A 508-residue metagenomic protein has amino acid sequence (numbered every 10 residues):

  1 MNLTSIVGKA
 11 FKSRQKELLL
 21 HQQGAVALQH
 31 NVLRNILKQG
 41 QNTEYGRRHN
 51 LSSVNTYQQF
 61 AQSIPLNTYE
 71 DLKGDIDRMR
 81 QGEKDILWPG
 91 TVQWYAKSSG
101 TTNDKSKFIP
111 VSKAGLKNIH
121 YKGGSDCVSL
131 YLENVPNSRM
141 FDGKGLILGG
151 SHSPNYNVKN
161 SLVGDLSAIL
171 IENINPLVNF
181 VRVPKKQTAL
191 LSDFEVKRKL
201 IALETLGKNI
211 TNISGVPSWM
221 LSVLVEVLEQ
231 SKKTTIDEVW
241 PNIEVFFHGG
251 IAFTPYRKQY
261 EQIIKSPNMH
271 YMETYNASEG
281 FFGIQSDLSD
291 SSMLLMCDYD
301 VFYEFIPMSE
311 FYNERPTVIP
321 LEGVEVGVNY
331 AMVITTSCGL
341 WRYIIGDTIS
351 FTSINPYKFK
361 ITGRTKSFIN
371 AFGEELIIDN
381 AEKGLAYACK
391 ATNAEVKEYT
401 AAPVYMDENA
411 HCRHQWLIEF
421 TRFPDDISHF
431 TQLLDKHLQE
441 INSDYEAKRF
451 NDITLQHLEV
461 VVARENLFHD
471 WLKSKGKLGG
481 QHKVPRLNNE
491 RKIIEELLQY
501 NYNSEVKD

Functional and structural regions predicted by a protein language model:
M1-S52, F60-N67, D75-R78, G82 (+1 more regions): Active-site glycine/GP-rich loop and adjacent strand/helix microenvironment that borders small-molecule binding pockets
A27, N31-Y95, S106-V111, N118 (+2 more regions): Active-site diphosphate/adenylate-binding microenvironment
K84-D85, D104-G115, E238, V245 (+1 more regions): Non-catalytic, beta-rich accessory domains that mediate macromolecular interactions or localization
A96-T102: Conserved helicase ATPase motor motifs in RecA-like P-loop NTPase domains
K105, F141-G143, N242-I243, M269: Short coil/turn connectors at secondary-structure junctions
F108-P110, A114-H120, F247, H270 (+1 more regions): Long, hydrophobic, well-ordered secondary-structure blocks that form the structural core and pocket-lining surfaces
G123-V128, S289: Short, basic alpha-helical nucleic acid-contact segments in DNA-binding proteins and DNA transaction factors
S129-V178: Conserved AMP-binding loop of ANL adenylate-forming enzymes
